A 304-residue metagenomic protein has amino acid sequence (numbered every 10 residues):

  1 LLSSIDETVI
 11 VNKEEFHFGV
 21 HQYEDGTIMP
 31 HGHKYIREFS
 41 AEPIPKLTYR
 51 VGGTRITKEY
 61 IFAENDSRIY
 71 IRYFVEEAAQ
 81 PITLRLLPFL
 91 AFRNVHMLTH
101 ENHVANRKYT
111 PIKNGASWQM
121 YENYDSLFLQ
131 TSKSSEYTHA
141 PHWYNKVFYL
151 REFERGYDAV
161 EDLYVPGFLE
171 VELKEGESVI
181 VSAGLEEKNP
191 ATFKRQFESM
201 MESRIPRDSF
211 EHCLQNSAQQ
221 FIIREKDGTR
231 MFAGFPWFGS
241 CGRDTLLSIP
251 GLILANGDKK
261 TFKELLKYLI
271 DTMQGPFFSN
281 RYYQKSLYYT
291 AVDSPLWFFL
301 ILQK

Functional and structural regions predicted by a protein language model:
L1-K304: Acidic, mature catalytic/reactive cores of soluble proteins
